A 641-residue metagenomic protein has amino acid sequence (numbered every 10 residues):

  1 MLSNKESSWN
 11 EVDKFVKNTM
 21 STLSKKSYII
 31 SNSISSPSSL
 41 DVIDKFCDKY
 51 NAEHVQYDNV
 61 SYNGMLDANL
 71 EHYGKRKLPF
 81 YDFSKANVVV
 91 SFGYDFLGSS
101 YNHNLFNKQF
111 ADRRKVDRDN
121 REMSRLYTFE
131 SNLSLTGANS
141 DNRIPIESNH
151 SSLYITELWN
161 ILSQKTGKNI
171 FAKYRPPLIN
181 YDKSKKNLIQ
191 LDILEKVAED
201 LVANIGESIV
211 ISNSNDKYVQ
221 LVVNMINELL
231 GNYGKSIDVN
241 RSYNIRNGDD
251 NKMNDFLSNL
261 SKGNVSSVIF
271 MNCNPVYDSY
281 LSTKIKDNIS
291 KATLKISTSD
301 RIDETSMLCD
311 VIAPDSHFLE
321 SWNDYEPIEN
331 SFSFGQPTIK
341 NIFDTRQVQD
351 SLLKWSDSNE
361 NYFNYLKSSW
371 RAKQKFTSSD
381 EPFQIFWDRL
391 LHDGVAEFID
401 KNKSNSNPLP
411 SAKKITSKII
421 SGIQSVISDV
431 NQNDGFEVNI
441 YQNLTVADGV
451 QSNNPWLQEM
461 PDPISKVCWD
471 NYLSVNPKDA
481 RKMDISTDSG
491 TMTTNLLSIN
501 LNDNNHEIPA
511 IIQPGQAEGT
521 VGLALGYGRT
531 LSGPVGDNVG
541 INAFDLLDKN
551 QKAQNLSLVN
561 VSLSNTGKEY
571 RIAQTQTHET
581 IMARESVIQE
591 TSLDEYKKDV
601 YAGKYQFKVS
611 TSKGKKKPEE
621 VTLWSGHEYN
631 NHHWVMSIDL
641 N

Functional and structural regions predicted by a protein language model:
M1-S184, I193-E195, I312, V446-V450 (+4 more regions): N-terminal export/assembly segments and adjacent metallocofactor-ligating motifs of anaerobic energy-metabolism
Y28-I30, V89-F92, I209-I211, S266-N272 (+3 more regions): Structural motif
S99-N120, Y280-I296, S331-F334, T338: A short, gly/pro- and small-residue-rich
D112, L135, R301-G335: Flexible glycine/proline-rich, aromatic-decorated loop/lid segments
N142-S258, A372-F383, W387, I399: Active-site phosphate/pyrophosphate-binding segments
K168-P177, N341-L409, S592: N-terminal leader/propeptide and maturation segments of large enzyme subunits in energy/redox metabolism and hydrolases
N274, S282-D303, P337-Q349, L353 (+3 more regions): Phosphate/diphosphate-binding loops
K375-K466: Long, low-complexity segments enriched in small/aliphatic residues
